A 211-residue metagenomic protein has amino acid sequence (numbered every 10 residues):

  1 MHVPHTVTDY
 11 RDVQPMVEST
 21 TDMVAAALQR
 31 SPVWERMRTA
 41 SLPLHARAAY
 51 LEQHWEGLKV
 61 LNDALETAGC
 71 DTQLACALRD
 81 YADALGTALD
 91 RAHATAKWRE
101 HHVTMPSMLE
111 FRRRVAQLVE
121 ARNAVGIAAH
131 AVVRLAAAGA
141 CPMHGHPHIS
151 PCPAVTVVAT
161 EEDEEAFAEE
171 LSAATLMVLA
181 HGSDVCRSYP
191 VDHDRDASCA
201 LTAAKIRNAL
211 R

Functional and structural regions predicted by a protein language model:
M1-R211: Metal- and O2-centered redox machinery and metal/ROS homeostasis
